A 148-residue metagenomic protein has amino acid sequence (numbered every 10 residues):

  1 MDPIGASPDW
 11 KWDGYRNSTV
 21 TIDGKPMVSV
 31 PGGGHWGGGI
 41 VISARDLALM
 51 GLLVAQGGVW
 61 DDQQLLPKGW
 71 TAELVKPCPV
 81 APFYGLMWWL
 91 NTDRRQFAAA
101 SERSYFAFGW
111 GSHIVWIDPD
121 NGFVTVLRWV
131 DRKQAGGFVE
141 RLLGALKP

Functional and structural regions predicted by a protein language model:
M1, A48-A55, T71, V75 (+3 more regions): Non-transmembrane alpha-helical segments in soluble domains of secreted/periplasmic/extracellular proteins
M1-N17, R45-A48, L52-L53: Active-site-adjacent helix/loop patches that line small-molecule binding or acyl-intermediate pockets
M1-P8, A72-A81, A145-P148: Short, mixed-charge aromatic SLiMs
P8-G14, D61-K68: Short acidic alpha-helical/loop segments enriched in Asp/Glu that coordinate divalent cations
D13-G34, G38, A72-V124: Active-site Gly/Thr loop motif
G38-W60, H113-W129: Active-site-proximal alpha-helical segments within enzyme catalytic domains
I42, L66, V80, Q134: Short acidic-hydrophobic sequence patches enriched in Asp/Glu that either
F106-P148: Structured C-terminal helix/loop/strand segments within mature extracytoplasmic catalytic/sensor domains
